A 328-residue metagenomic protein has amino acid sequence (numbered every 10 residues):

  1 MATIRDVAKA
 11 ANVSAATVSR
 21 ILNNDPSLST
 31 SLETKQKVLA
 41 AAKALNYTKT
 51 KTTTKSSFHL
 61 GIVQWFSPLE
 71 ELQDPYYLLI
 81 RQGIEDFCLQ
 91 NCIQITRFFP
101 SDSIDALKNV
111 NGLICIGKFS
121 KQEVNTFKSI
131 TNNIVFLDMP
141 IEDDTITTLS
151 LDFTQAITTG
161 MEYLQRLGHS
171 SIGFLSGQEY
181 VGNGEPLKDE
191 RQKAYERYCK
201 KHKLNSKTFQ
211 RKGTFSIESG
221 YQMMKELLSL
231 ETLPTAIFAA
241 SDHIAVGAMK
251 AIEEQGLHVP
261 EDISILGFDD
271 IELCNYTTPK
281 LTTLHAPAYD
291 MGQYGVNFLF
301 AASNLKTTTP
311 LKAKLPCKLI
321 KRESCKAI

Functional and structural regions predicted by a protein language model:
M1-S56: N-terminal helix-turn-helix DNA-binding module of bacterial transcription factors
A2, S57-E162, L227-S229, H243: Alpha-helical recognition/docking segments in bacterial nutrient-uptake and carbohydrate-utilization systems
S19, K55-E71, S171-V181: Short beta-strand segments enriched in small/hydrophobic residues
P68-P75, F99-S101, L149-T159, L175-K225 (+4 more regions): Hinge/beta->alpha junction and helix N-cap segments in small-molecule ligand-binding domains
V110-I116, G173-S176, Q210, E231-S241 (+1 more regions): Periplasmic-binding protein-like
S170-S171, S206-T208, V259-S264: Short acidic capping loops at alpha-helix termini that bridge into adjacent secondary structure
K225-I328: Flexible loop/turn connectors
